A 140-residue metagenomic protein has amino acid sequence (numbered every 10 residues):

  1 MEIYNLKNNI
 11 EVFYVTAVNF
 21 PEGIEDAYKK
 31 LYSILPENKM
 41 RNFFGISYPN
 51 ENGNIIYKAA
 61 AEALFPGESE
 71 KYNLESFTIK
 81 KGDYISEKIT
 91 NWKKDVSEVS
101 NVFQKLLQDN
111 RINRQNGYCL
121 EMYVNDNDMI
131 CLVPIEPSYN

Functional and structural regions predicted by a protein language model:
M1-N140: A solvent-exposed interaction/effector surface
